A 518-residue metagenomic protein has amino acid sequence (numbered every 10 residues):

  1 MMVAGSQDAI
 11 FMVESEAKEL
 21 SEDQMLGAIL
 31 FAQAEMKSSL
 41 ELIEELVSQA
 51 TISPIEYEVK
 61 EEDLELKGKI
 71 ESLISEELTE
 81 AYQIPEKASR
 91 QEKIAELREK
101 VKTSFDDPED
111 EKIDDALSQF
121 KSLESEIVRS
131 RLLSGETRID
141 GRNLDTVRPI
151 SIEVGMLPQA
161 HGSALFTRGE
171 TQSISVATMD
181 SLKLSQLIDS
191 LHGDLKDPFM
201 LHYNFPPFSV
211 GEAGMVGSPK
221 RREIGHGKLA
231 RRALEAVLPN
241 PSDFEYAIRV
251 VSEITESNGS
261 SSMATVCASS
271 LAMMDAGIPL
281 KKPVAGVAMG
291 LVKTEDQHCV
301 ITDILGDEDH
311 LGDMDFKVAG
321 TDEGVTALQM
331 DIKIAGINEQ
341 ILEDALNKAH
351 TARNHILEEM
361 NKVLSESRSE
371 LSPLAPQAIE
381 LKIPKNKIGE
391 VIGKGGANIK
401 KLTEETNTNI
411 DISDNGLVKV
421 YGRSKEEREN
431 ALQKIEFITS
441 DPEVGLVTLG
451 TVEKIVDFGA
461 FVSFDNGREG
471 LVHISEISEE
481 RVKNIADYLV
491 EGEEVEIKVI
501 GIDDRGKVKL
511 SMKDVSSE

Functional and structural regions predicted by a protein language model:
M1-A4, D197-Y203, P207, H226-P241 (+4 more regions): Structured alpha-helical segments in the cores of large, soluble enzyme domains
M1-Y82, M273-S369: Mobile "lid/hinge" segments at catalytic clefts and subdomain interfaces of large enzymes
V3-Q7, S15-A17, A177-M179, Y203-F205 (+12 more regions): Flexible glycine-/small-residue-rich
A4, E71-S72, M200-V210, P241-E245 (+5 more regions): Flexible hinge/switch segments at interdomain interfaces of large molecular machines
Q7, E14, M156, H161-Y246 (+2 more regions): Glycine-rich, flexible beta-strand/loop modules in the N-terminal catalytic cores of phosphate-handling
S39-Y57, A88, E109-A116, S134-L144 (+4 more regions): Flexible, glycine/charged-enriched surface loops at secondary-structure junctions
E56-G193, P376-E390, N398, E405-T406: Extended amphipathic alpha-helical scaffolds
L374-E518: Single-stranded RNA-binding regions, centering on S1/OB-family and related RNA-binding modules
